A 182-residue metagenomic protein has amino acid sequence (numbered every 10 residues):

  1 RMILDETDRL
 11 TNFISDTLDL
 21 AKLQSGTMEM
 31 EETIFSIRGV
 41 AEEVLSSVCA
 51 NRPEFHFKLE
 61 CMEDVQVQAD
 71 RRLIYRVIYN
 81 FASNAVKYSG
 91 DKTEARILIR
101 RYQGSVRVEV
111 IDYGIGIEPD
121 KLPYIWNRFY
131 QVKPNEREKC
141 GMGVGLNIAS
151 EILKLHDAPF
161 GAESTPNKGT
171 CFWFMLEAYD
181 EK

Functional and structural regions predicted by a protein language model:
D5-L10: Short alpha-helical segment of the dimerization/phosphotransfer core of two-component systems
E31-F35, H56-Q66: Conserved catalytic submotifs in the C-terminal HATPase_c
E31-S46: A conserved beta-strand-to-alpha-helix junction within the catalytic ATP-binding
A85-V86: Short helix-loop "hinge" at the ATP-lid/N-box region of the Bergerat-fold HATPase_c
K92-G104: Short beta-strand/loop element within the Bergerat-fold HATPase_c
I117-F129: Short conserved segment of the HATPase_c
D157-E163: Glycine-rich ATP-binding loops of the HATPase_c
